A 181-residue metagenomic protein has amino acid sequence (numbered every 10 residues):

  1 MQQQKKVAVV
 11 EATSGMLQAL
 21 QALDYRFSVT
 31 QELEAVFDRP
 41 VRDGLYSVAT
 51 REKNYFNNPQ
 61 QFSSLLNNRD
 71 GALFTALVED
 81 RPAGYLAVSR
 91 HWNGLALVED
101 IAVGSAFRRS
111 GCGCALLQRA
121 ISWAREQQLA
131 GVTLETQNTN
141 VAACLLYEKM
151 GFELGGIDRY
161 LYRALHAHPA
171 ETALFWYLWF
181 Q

Functional and structural regions predicted by a protein language model:
Q2-K6, A130, Q137-C144, M150-E153 (+1 more regions): C-terminal "cap" of GNAT-fold acetyltransferases
V7-A22, R26-V29, L129-C144: Generic detector of contiguous secondary-structure segments
S14-Q18, A22-L95, E99, G104-S105 (+3 more regions): Acetyl-CoA-dependent GNAT
D38, V98, R125, A142 (+1 more regions): Short secondary-structure boundary/hinge segments and terminal tails
D80, G84, G111-G113, G151: Conserved phosphate-binding and hydrolysis motifs of nucleotide-dependent enzymes
V103, R109-E126, L145-K149: Conserved acetyl-CoA-binding loop-helix of GNAT-fold acetyltransferases
